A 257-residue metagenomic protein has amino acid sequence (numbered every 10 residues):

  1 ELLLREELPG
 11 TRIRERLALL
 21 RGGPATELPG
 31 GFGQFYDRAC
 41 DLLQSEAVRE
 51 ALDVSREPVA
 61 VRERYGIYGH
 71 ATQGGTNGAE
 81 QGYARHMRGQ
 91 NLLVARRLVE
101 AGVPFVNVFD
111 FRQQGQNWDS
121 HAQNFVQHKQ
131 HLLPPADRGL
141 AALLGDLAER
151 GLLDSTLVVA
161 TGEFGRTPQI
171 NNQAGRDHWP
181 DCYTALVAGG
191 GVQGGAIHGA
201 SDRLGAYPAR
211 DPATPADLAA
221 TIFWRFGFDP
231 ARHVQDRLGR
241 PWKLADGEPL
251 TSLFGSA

Functional and structural regions predicted by a protein language model:
E1-A257: Ligand-binding pockets and gating/stacking loops
